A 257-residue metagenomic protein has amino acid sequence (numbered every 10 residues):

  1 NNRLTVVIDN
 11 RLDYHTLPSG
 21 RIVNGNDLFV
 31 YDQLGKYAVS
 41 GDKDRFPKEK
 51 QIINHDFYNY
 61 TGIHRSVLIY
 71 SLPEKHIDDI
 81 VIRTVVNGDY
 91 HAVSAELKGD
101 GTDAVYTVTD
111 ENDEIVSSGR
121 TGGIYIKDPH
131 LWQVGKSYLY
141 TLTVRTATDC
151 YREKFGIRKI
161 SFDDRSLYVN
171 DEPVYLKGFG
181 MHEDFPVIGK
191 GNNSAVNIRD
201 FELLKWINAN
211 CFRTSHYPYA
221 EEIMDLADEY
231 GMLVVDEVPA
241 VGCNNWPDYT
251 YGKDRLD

Functional and structural regions predicted by a protein language model:
N1-V234, D257: Secreted/periplasmic carbohydrate-active enzymes, especially glycoside hydrolases
K177, G242-D257: Active-site-adjacent "subsite" loops/lids of carbohydrate-active enzymes
H182-V187, V241-P247: Conserved radical SAM core fold
P218-A220, A240-C243: Solvent-exposed loop/turn segments at secondary-structure junctions within structured extracellular/periplasmic domains
